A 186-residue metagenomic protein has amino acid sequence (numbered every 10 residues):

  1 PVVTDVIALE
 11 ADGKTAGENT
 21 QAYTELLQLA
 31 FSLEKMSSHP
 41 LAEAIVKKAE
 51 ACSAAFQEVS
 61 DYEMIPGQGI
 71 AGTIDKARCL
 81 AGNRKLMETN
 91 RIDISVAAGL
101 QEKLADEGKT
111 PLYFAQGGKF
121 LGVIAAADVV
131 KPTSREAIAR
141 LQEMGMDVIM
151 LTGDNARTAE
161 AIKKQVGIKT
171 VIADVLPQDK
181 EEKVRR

Functional and structural regions predicted by a protein language model:
P1-I92, K109-L121, N155-K164: Cytosolic catalytic regions of ATP/NTP-dependent phosphoryl-transfer enzymes
I74-K76, L100, G108-T110, Q116-R186: Conserved ATP-binding TGD loop and adjacent catalytic N/P-domain core of P-type ATPases
A97: Nucleotide and nucleotide-moiety/phosphate-recognizing core
A105: Acidic/glycine-rich phosphate/pyrophosphate-binding loops and surrounding catalytic core that coordinate Mg2+
